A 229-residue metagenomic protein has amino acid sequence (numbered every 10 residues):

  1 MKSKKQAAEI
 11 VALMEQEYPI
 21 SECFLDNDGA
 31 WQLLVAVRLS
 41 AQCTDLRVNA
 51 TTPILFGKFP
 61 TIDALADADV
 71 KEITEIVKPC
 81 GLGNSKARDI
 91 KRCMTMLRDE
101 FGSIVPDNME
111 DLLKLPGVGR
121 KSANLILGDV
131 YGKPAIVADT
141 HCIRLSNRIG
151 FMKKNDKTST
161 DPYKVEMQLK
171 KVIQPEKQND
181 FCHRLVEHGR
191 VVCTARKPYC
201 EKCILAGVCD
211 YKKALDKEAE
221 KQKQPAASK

Functional and structural regions predicted by a protein language model:
K2-E220: Catalytic cores of DNA base-excision repair glycosylases
E220-K229: Acidic, low-complexity intrinsically disordered tails
